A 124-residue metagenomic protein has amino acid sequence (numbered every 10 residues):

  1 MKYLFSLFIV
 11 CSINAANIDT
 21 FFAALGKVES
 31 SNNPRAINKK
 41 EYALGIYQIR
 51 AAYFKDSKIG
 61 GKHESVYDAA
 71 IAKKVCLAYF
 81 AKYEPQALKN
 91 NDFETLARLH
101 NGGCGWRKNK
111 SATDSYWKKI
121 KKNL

Functional and structural regions predicted by a protein language model:
Y3-I13: Sec-dependent N-terminal signal peptides
A16-I18, K40, K89-F93: Extracellular/periplasmic catalytic domains that process cell-envelope and extracellular macromolecules
N17-R35: Short N-terminal segments immediately surrounding and downstream of signal-peptide cleavage
T20, E41-L44, I71: Short, well-structured alpha-helical interface segments that form or flank functional binding sites
A24, I46-Q48, R98-L99: Structural recognition of the beta-strand scaffold that forms the well-ordered cores of secreted hydrolase catalytic
E29, I37-K55: Short N-proximal segments of mature Sec-exported proteins
S30-A36, G103-D114: Secretory-pathway/luminal and periplasmic proteins that interact with or process carbohydrate-rich
A51, K55-R107, W117-L124: Alpha-helical segment that forms one wall of the substrate-binding/catalytic cleft in peptidoglycan-active domains
